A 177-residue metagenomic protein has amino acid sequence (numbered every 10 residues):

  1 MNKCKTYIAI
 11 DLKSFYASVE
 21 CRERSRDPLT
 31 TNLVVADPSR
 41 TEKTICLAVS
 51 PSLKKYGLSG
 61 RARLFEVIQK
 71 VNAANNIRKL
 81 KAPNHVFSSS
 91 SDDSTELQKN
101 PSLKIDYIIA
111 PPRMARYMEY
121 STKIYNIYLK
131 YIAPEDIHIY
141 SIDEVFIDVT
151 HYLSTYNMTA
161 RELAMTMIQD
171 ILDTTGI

Functional and structural regions predicted by a protein language model:
M1-L153, A160-R161, M165-T175: Residues that scaffold, gate, or flank divalent-cation-dependent active/transport sites
